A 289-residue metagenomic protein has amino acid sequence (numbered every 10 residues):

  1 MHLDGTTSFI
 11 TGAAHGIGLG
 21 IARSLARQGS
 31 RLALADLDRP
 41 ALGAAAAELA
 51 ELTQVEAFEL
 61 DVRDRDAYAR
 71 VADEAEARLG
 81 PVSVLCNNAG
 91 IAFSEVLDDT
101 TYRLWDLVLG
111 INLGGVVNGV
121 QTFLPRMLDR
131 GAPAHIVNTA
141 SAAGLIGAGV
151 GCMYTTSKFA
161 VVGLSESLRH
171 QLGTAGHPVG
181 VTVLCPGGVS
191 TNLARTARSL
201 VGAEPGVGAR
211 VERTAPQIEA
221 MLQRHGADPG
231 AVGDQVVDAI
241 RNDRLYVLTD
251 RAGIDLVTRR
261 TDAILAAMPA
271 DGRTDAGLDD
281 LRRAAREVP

Functional and structural regions predicted by a protein language model:
H2-A33: Canonical Rossmann dinucleotide-binding motif of NAD(H)/NADP(H)-dependent dehydrogenases/reductases, specifically
Q28-A45: Conserved glycine-rich Rossmann-like NAD(P)H-binding loop of the short-chain dehydrogenase/reductase
R39-P40, F58-R70, Y102: The beta1-alpha1 cofactor-binding region of Rossmann-like NAD(H)/NADP(H)-dependent oxidoreductases
V96-L97, T101-D106: Substrate-binding pocket helix/loop in short-chain dehydrogenase/reductase
V120, S157: Active-site helix of classical SDR
S141: Residue(s) in the substrate-gating loop at a strand-loop-helix junction that position the organic substrate next
Q171-L248: SDR active-site lid
